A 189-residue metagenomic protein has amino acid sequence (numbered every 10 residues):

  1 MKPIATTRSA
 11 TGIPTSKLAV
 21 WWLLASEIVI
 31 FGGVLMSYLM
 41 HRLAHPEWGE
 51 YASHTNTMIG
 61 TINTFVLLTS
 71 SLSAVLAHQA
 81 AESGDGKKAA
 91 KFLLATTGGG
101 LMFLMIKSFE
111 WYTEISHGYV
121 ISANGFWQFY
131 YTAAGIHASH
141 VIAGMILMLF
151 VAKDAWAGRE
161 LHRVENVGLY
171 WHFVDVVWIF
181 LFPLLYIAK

Functional and structural regions predicted by a protein language model:
M1-K189: ...captures the hydrophobic TM-helix bundle architecture rather than a specific catalytic motif, and can also fire on
